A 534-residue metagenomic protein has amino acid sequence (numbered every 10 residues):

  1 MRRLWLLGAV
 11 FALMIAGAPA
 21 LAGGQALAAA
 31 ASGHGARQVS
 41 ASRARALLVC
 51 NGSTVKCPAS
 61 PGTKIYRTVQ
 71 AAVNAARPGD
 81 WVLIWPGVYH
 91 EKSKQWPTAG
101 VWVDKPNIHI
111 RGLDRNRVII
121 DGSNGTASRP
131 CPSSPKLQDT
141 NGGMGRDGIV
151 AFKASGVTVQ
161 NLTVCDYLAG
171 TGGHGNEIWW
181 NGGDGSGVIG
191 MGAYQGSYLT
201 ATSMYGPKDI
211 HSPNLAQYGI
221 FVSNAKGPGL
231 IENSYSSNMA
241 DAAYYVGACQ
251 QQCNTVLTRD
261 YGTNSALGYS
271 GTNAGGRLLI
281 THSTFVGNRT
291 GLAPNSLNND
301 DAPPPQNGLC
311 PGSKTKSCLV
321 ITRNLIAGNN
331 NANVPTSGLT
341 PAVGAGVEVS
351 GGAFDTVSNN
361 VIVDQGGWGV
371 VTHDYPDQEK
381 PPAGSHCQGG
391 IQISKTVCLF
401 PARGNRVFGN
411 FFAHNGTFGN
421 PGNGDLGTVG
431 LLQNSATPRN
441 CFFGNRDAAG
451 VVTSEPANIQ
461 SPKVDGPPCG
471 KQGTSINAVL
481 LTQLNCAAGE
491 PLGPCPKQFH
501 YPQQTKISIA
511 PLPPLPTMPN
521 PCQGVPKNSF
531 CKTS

Functional and structural regions predicted by a protein language model:
R2-L27: Secretory targeting and sorting signals
L27-A71, A75, V88: Right-handed parallel beta-helix/beta-solenoid
S53, S60-R67, P86, H90-W96 (+1 more regions): Right-handed parallel beta-helix/beta-spiral solenoid domain characteristic of secreted/periplasmic
V55-P58, R129-G143, G185-I189, D209-H211 (+3 more regions): Intrinsically disordered, low-complexity Ser/Thr- and acidic-rich flexible linkers and loops, especially at boundaries
S93-T98, R115, G122-G125, R146-D147 (+11 more regions): Short glycine/acidic-rich loop motifs that flank beta-strands on beta-rich extracellular proteins
N107, R111-N116, S155-D166, I189-K208 (+10 more regions): Right-handed parallel beta-helix
Q378-P382, G390-I391, F411-S534: Acidic, glycine- and Ser/Thr-rich low-complexity intrinsically disordered tracts in extracellular/secreted proteins
